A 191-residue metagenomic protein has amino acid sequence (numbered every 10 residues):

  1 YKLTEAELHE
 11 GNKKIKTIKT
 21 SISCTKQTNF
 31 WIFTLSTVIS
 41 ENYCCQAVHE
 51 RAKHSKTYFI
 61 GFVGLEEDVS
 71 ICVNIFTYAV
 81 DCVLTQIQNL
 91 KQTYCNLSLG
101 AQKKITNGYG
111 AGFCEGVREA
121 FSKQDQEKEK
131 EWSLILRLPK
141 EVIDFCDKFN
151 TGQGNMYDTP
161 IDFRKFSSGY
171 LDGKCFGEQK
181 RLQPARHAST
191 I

Functional and structural regions predicted by a protein language model:
Y1: Basic, Lys/Arg-rich alpha-helical nucleic-acid-recognition elements, primarily the DNA-binding modules of transcription
T4-I191: Extended, helix-rich structural scaffolds rather than catalytic motifs
